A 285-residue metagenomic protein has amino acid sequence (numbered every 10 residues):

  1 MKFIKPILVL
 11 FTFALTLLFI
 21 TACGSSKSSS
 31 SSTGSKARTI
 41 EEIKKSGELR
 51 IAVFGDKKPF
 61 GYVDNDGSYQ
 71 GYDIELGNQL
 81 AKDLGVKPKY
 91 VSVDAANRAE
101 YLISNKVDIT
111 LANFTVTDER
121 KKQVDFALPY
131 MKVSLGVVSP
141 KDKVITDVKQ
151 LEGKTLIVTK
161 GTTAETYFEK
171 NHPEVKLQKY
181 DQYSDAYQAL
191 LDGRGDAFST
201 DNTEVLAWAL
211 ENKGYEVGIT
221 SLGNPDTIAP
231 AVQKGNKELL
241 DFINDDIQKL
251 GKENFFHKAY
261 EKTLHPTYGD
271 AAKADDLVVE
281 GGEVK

Functional and structural regions predicted by a protein language model:
L18-A22: C-terminal motif of bacterial Sec signal peptides marking the signal peptidase cleavage site
G24-S26, I74-D83, T162, A229-G269: Extended ligand-binding regions for polar small-molecule ligands
S25-G34, T166-Y180, V217-S221, I247-K285: Ligand-binding clefts/hinges and TM-proximal coupling segments of bilobed small-molecule sensing domains
S31-N113: Extracytoplasmic small-molecule ligand-binding "clamshell" domains of the periplasmic binding protein/Venus flytrap
E42, S139-L156: Flexible hinge/capping segments at coil-to-helix
K89-E100, K143, K160-T163, Q178-Q188 (+1 more regions): Short helix-initiation/N-cap motifs at beta->coil->alpha
E100, F114-K122, K170, L191-D192 (+1 more regions): A ligand-binding cleft/hinge motif common to bilobed small-molecule-binding domains
K132-S139, L206-I247, P266-K285: Periplasmic-binding protein-like
